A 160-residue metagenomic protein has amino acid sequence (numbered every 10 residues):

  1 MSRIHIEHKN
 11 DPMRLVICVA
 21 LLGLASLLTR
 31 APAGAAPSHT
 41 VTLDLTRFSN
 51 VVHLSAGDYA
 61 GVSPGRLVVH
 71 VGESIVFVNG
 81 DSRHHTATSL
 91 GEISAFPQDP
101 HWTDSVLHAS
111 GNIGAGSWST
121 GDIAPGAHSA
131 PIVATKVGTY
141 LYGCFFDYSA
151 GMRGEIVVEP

Functional and structural regions predicted by a protein language model:
M1-M13: N-terminal secretory signal peptides that target proteins for export/translocation
I4, T29-R30: A short, compositionally biased domain-edge/stem linker segment
N10-D11, V16-I17, R30, G34-A35: N-terminal, intrinsically disordered, basic low-complexity segments enriched in Arg/Pro/Ser/Thr
C18-L27: Bacterial N-terminal signal peptides
P32-P160: Extracytoplasmic copper-binding redox domains, predominantly the cupredoxin/blue-copper superfamily
